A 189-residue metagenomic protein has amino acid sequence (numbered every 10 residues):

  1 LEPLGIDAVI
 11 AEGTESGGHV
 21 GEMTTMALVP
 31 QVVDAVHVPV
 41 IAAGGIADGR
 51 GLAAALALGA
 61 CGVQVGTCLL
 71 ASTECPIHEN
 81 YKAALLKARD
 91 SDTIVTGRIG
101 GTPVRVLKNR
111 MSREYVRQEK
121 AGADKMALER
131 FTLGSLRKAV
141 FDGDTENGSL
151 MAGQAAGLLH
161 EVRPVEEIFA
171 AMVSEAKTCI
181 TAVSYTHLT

Functional and structural regions predicted by a protein language model:
L1-V36, R50, A54, L58: Alpha/beta enzyme core
A35-A43: Short beta-strand/loop segments at the ligand-binding rim of alpha/beta enzyme cores
A53-K87, K177: A compact, surface-exposed functional segment
P76-G134: Amphipathic alpha-helical blocks and their helix-capping loop/short-beta junctions
G134-Q154: Short glycine/proline-rich, acidic loop/turn segments that cap or connect secondary-structure elements
A155-I180: Extended hydrophobic packing segments that form well-structured cores
Y185-T189: Conserved small/polar residues in nucleotide/adenosyl-binding loops
